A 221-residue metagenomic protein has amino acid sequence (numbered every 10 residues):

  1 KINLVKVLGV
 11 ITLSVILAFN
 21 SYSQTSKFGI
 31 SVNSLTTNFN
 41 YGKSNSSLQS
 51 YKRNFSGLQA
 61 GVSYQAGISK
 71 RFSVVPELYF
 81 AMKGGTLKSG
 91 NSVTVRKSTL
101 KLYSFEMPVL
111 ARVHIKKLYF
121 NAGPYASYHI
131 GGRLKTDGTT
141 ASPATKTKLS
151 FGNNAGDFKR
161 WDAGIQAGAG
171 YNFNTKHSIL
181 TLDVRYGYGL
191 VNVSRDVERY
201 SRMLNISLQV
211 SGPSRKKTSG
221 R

Functional and structural regions predicted by a protein language model:
Y22-A66, R221: Short glycine/proline- and aromatic-enriched beta-strand/turn motifs that initiate or cap beta-hairpins
Q24-S26, N54-L58, K101-F105, K116 (+2 more regions): Residues that define the transmembrane beta-barrel architecture of outer-membrane proteins
K27, F173, Y200-R221: Outer-membrane beta-barrel "beta-signal"
I30-S34, L58-I68, L78-F80, M107-V113 (+4 more regions): Residues on the lipid-exposed face of transmembrane beta-strands in outer-membrane beta-barrel proteins
L35-F39, A81-G85, S127-G131, G187-V191 (+1 more regions): Structural signature of outer-membrane beta-barrel domains
F39-K52, M82-Y103, I130-W161, S194-D196 (+2 more regions): Flexible, solvent-exposed loop segments that connect beta-strands
Q49-N91: Glycine- and aromatic-enriched membrane insertion/assembly motifs of diderm outer-membrane and organelle channel
F72-V74, K117-F120, H177-L180, S214-T218: Repeated loop/turn-to-beta-strand initiation elements of outer-membrane beta-barrel proteins
